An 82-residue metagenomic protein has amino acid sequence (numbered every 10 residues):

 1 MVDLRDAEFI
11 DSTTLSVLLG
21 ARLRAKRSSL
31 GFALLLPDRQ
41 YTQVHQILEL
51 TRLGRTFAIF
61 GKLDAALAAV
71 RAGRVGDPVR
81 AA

Functional and structural regions predicted by a protein language model:
M1-F57: Amphipathic alpha-helical interaction surfaces in cytosolic regulatory modules
A58-A82: A charged, well-structured terminal subsegment
